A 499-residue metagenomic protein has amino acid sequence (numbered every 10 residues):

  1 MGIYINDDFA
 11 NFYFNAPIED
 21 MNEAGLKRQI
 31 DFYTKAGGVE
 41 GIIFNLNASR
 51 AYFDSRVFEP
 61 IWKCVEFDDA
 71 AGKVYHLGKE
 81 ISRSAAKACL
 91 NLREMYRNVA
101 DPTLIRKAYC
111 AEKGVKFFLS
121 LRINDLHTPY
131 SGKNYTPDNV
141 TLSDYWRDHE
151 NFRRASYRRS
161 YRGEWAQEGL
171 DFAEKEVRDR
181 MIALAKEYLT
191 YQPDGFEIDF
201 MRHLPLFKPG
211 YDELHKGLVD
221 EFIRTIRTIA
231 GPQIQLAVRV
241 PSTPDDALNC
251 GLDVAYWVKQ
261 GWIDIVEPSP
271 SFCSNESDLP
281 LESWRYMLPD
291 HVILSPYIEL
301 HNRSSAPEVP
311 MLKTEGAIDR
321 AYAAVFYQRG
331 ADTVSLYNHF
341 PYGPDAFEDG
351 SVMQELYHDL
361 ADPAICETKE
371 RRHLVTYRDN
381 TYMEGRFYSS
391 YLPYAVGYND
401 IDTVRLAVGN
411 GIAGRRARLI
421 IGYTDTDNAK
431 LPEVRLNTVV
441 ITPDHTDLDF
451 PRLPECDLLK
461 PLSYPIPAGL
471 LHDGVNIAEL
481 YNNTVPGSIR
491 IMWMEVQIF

Functional and structural regions predicted by a protein language model:
M1-E23, A71-A108, L119-T190, P310-A317 (+1 more regions): Active-site-adjacent "subsite" loops/lids of carbohydrate-active enzymes
I5-F12, V240-P241, W284-G316: Active-site clefts of carbohydrate-active enzymes
F12-F14, E19-A24, N47-Y52, Y96 (+5 more regions): Acidic-and-aromatic substrate-binding clefts and catalytic sites of carbohydrate-active enzymes
G25-Y52, Y188-G195, Q328-T333: Catalytic domains of carbohydrate-active enzymes, especially glycoside hydrolases
V39-S49, I265-S274, M311-L374: Substrate-binding cleft of secreted/luminal carbohydrate-active enzymes
V39-Y96, L204-P209, E282: Aromatic-lined carbohydrate-binding/catalytic grooves of carbohydrate-active enzymes
E176-H291, I318: Active-site neighborhood of glycoside hydrolase catalytic domains
Y423-F499: Beta-strand-rich ligand-recognition modules
